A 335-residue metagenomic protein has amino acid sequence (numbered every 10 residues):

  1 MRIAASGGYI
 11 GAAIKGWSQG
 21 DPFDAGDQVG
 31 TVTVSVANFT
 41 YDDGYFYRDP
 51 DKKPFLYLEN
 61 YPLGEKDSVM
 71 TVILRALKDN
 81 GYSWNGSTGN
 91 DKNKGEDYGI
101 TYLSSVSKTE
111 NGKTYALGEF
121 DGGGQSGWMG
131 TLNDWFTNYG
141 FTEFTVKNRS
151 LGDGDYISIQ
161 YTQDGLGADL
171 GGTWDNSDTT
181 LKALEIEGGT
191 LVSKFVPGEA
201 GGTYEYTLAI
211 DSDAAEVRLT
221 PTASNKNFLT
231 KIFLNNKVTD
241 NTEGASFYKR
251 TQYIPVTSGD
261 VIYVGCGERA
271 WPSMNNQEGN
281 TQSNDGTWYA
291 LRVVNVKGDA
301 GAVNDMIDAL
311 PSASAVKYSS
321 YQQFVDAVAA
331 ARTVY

Functional and structural regions predicted by a protein language model:
R2-D27, G171-Y335: Beta-rich interaction/scaffold domains
G26-E59: Eukaryote-biased recognition of intrinsically disordered, low-complexity regulatory segments
P54-L63, F141-V146: Second-shell loop/turn segments in exported
E65-L77, D213-E216: Short, structural beta-strand-to-alpha-helix junction motif
M70-N148: Hydrophobic, secondary-structure "cap" segments at the distal end of domains
T145-S150, T251-Y253: Short, surface-exposed secondary-structure edge patches
G154-I157: Loop/turn positions that initiate beta-strands
